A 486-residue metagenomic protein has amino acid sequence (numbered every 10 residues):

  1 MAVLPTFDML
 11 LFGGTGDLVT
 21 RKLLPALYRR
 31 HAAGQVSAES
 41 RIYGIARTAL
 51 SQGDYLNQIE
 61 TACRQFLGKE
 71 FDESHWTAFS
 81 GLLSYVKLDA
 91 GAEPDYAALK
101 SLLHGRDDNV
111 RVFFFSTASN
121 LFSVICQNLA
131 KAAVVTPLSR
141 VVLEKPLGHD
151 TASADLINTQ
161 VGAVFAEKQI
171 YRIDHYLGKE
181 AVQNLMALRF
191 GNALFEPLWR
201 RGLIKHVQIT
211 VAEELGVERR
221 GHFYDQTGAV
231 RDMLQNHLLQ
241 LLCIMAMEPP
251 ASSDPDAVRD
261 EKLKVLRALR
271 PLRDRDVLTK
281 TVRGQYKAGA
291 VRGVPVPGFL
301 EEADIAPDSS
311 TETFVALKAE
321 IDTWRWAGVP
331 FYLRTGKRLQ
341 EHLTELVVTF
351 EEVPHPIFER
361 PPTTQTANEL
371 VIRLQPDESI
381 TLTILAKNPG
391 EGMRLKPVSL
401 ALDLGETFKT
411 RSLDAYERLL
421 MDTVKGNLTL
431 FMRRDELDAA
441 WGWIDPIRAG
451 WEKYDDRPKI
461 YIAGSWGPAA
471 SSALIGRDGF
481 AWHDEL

Functional and structural regions predicted by a protein language model:
M1-L143, L147-L486: Secretory/organelle targeting and membrane-embedding segments
